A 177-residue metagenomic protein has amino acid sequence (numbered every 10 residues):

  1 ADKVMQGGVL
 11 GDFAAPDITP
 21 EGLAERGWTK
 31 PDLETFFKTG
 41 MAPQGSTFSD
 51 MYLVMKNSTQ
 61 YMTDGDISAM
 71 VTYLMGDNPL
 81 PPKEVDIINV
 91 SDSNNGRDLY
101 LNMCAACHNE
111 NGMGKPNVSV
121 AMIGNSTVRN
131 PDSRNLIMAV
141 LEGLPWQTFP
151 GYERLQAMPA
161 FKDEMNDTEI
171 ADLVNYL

Functional and structural regions predicted by a protein language model:
A1-G7, V90-N117, G124-M138, E142: Sequence/structural segment immediately N-terminal to covalent heme-attachment motifs in c-type and related
D2-I18, T35, A42, R134: Intrinsic, low-complexity N-terminal interaction/targeting segments
L10, A24-E25, T29, M62 (+2 more regions): Short, contiguous, pocket-lining structural segments that sit at or immediately flank catalytic/ligand-binding sites
F13-A24, T39-G65, N117, A121 (+1 more regions): Axial heme c-ligation environment in periplasmic c-type cytochrome domains
D17-T19, L53, S68-D92, A106 (+1 more regions): His/Cys-centered metal/cofactor-coordination and adjacent catalytic loops
K30-K38, S68-V71, S133-I137, L141 (+1 more regions): An amphipathic alpha-helix signature
G40, Q44, D77, P81 (+4 more regions): A short secondary-structure junction motif
